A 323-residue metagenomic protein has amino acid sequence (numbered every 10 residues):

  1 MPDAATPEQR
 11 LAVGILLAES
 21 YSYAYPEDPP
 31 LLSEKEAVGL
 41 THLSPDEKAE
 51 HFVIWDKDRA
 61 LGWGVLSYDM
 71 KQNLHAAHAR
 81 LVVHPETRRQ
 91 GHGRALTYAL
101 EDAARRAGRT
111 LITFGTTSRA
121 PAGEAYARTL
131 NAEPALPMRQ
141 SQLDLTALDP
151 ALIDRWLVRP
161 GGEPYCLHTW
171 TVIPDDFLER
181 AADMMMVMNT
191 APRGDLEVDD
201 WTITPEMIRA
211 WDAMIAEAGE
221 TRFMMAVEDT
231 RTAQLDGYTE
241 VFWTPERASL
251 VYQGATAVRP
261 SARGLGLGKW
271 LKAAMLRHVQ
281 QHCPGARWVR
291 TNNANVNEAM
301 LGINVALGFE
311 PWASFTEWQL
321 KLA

Functional and structural regions predicted by a protein language model:
M1-L40, R159-P205: Short amphipathic alpha-helix that is part of the acyltransferase structural core
L17-K57, L61-V65, D200-M224: Active-site rim helix/loop that mediates acceptor-substrate recognition in acyltransferases
H51-V53, R59-Y68, H78, M224-A226 (+3 more regions): Conserved beta-strand in the GNAT
M70, P85, R89, T97-D176 (+1 more regions): Acyl-donor-binding surface of acyltransferase catalytic domains
A76, A104-S118, V279-N292: Conserved GNAT acetyl-CoA-binding A-motif
R80-R89, E228, A255-G264: A short, internal acetyl-CoA/4′-phosphopantetheine-binding micro-motif in the GNAT/acyltransferase core
R88, T113-G123, R259-R263, V289-L301 (+1 more regions): Conserved beta-strand-loop-alpha-helix junction that forms the acyl-donor binding cleft
R89-D102, T129, V258, G264-R277: Conserved acetyl-CoA-binding loop-helix of GNAT-fold acetyltransferases
